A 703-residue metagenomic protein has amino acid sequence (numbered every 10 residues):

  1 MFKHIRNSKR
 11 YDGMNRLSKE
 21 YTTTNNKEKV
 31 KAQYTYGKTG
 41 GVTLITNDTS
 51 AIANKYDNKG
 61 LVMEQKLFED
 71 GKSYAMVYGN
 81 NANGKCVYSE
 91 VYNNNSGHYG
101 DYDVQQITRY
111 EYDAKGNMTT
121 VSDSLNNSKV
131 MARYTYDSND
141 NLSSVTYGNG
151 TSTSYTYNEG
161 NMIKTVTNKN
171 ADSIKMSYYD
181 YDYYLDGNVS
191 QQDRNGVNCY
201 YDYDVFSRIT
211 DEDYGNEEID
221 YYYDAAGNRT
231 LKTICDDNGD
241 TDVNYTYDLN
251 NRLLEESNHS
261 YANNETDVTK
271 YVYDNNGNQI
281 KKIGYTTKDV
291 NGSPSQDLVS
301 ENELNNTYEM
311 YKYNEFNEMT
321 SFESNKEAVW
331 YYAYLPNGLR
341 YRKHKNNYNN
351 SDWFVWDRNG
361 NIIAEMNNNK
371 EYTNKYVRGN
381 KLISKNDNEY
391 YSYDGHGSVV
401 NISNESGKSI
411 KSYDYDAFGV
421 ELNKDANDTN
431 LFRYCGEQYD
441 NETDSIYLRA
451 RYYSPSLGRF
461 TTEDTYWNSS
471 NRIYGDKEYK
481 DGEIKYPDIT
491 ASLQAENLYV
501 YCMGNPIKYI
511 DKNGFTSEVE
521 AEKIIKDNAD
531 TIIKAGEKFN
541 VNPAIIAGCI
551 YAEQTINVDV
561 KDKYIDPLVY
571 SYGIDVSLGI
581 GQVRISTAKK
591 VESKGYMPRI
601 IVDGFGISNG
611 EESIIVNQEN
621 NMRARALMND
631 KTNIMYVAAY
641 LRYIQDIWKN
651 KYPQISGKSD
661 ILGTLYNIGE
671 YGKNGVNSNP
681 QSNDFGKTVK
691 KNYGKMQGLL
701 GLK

Functional and structural regions predicted by a protein language model:
M1-Y390, S406-S412, L422-R433, T443: Acidic/glycine-rich beta-solenoid
A32, S293-S295, V299, Y474-T490 (+3 more regions): Low-complexity, glycine/serine/proline-rich disordered segments that function as export/translocation leaders
E159, N238, D242-L249, E255 (+5 more regions): A motif-centric feature for acidic-aromatic and gly/ser/thr-rich catalytic loops and repeats
E255-N263, K381-S384, D481-Y486, I614-M622: Short glycine/proline-rich turn/loop motifs
S384, Y391-S392, R433, V500-C502 (+2 more regions): Structural recognition of the beta-strand scaffold that forms the well-ordered cores of secreted hydrolase catalytic
T462-T465, R472-D476, I510-G514, D559-Y564 (+2 more regions): Short, solvent-exposed loop/turn and secondary-structure capping segments
S517-K703: Catalytic glycan-binding domains that act on GlcNAc-containing polysaccharides
